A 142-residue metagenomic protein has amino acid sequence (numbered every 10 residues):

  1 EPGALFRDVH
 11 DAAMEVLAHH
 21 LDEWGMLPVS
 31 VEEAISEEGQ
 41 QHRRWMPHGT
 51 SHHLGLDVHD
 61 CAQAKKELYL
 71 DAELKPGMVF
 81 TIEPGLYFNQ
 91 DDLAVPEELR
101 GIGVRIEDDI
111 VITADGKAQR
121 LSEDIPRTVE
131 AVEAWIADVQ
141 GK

Functional and structural regions predicted by a protein language model:
E1-K142: Active-site neighborhoods and metal-handling regions in enzymes and metal-associated proteins
